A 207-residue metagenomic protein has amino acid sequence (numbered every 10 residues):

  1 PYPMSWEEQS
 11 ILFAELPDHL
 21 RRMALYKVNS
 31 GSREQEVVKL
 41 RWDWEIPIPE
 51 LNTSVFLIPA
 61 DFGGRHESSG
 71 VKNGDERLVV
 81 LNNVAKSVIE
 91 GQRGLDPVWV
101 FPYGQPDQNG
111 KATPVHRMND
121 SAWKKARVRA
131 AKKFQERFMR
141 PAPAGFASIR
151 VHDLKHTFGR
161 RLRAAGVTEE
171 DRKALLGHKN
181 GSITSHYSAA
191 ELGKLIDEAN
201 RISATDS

Functional and structural regions predicted by a protein language model:
P1, S5, E15-P17, Y26 (+6 more regions): Residue-level marker of regulatory loop/turn positions in helix-turn-helix DNA-binding domains and in histidine
P1-L40, L95, K155: Basic, Lys/Arg- and aromatic-enriched nucleic-acid-binding interface segment
P3-I11, S30, K39-G91: Conserved tyrosine-mediated DNA breakage-rejoining catalytic core shared by Y-recombinases
E7, V80-F146: Active-site/catalytic core of tyrosine-dependent DNA strand-transfer enzymes
H19-L20, L81, V115, N119 (+2 more regions): Hydrophobic (often cysteine-bearing) scaffold residues that line and stabilize catalytic clefts of nucleotide/cofactor
R22-L25, N29-E36, D153-K179, H186: C-terminal catalytic core of tyrosine-transesterase DNA break-rejoin enzymes
F62-R65, K86, D107, A165 (+2 more regions): Catalytic-site neighborhood detector that most strongly recognizes the C-terminal catalytic loop/helix of tyrosine
